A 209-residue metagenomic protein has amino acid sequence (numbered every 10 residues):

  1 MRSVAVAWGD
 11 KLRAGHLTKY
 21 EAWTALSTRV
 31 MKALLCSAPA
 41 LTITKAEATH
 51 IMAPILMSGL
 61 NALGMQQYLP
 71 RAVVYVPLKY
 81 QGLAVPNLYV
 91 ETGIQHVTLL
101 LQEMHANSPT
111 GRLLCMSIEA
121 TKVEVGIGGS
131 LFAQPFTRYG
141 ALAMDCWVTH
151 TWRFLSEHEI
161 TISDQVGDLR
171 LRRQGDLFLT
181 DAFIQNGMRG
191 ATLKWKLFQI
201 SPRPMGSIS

Functional and structural regions predicted by a protein language model:
M1-H50, M57-Q66, H96-I118: Basic, alpha-helical interaction scaffolds
M31, L56, V85-Y89: Residue-level recognition of well-ordered secondary-structure positions
Q66-S209: Extended C-terminal regions of large enzymes
